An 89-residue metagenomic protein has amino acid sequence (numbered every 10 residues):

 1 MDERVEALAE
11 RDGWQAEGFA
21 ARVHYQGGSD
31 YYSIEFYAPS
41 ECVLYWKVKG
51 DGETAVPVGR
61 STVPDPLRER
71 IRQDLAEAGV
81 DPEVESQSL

Functional and structural regions predicted by a protein language model:
M1-L89: Acidic, polar-rich N-terminal leader regions of halophilic archaeal proteins
